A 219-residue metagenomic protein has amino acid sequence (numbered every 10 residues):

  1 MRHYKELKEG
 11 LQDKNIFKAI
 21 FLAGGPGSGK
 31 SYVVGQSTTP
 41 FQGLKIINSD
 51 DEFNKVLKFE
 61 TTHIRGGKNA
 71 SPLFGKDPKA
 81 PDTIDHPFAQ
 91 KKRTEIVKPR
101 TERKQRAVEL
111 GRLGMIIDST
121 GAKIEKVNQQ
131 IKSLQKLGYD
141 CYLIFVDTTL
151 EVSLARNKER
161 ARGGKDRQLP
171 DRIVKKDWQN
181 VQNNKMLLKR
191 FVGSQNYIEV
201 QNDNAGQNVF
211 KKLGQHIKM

Functional and structural regions predicted by a protein language model:
R2-E9: Glycine-biased, low-complexity coil/linker segments
G10-F17, A107-L110: Phosphate-binding P-loop
A19-F21: Short hydrophobic/aromatic beta-strand immediately N-terminal to the Walker A/P-loop
G25-P26: The conserved Walker
G29: Conserved glycine(s) of the Walker
V34-G114, E125: Conserved substrate/cofactor phosphate-moiety recognition/catalytic segment in nucleotide-dependent phosphotransferases
A122, Q135-N157: Conserved phosphate-donor/acceptor-positioning beta-strand/loop module used by diverse small-molecule
E151-M219: Conserved GTP-binding G-domain of TRAFAC-class P-loop NTPases and closely related GTPase folds
